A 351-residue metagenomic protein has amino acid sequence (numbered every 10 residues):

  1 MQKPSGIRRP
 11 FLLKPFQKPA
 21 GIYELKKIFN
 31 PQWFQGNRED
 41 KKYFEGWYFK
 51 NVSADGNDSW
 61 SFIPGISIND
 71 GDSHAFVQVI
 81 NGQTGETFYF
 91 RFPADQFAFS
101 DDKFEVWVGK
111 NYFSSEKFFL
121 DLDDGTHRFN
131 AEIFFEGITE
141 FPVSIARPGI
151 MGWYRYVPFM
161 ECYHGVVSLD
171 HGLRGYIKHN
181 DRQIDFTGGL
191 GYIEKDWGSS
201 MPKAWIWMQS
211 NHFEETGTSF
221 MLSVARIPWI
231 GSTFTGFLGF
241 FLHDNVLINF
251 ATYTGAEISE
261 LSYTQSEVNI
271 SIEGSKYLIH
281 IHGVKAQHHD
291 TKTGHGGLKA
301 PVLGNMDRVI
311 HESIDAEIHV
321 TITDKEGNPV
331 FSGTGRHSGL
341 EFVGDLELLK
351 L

Functional and structural regions predicted by a protein language model:
K3-L351: Structured soluble/peripheral alpha/beta segments that form catalytic or ligand/cofactor-binding pockets
